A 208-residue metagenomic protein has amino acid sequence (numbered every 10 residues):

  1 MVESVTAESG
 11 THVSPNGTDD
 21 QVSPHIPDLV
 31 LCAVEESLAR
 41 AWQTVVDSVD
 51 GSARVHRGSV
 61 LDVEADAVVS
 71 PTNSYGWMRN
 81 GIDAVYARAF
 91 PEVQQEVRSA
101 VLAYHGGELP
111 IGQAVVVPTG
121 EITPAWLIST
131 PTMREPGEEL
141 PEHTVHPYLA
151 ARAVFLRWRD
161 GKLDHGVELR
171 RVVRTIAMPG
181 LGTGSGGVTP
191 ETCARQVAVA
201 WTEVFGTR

Functional and structural regions predicted by a protein language model:
M1-R208: Macrodomain-like recognition of ADP-ribose-binding/processing modules
